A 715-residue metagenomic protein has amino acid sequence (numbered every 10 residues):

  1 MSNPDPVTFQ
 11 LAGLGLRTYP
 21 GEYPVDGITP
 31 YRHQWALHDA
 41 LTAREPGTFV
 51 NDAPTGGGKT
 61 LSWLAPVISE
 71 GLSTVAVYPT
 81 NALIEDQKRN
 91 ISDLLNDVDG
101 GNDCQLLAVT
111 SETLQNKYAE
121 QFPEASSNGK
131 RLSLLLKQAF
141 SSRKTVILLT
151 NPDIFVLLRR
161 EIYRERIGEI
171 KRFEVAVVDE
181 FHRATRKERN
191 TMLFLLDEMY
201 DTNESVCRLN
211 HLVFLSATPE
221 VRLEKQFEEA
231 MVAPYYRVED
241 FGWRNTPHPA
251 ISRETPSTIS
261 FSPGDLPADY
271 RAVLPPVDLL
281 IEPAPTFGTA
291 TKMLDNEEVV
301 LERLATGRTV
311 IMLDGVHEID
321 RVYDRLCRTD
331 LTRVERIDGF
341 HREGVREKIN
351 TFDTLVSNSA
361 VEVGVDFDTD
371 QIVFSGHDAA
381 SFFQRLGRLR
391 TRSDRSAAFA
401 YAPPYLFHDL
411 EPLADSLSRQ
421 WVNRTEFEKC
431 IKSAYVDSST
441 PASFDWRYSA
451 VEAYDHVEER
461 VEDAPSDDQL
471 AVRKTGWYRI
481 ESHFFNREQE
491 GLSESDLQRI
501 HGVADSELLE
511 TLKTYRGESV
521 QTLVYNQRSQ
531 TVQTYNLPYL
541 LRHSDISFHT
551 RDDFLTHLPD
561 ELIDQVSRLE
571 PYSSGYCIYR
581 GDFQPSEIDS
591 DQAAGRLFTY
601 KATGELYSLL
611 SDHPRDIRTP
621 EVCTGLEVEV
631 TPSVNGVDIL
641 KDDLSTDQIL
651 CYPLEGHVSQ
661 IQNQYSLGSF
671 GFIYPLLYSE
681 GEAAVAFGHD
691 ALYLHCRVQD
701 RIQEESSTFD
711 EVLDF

Functional and structural regions predicted by a protein language model:
M1-F715: N-terminal helicase ATP-binding lobe
